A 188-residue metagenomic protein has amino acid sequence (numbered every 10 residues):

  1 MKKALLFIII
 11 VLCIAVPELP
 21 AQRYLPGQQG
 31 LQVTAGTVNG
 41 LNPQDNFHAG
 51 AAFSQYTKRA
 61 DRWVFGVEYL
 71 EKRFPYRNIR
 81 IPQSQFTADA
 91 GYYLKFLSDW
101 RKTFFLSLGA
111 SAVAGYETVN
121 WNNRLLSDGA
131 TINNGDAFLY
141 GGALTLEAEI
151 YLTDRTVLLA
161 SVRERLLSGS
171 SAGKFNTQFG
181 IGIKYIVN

Functional and structural regions predicted by a protein language model:
M1-P26, N188: Cleavable N-terminal export/targeting peptides
A21-G66, K72, K184-N188: Short glycine/proline- and aromatic-enriched beta-strand/turn motifs that initiate or cap beta-hairpins
G27-Q29, P43-A49, P82-A88, F104 (+2 more regions): Residues that define the transmembrane beta-barrel architecture of outer-membrane proteins
G30, R62, F105-S107, Y151 (+1 more regions): Membrane-spanning beta-strand positions in outer-membrane beta-barrel proteins
V33-A35, A51-Q55, A88-F96, A110-A114 (+3 more regions): Residues on the lipid-exposed face of transmembrane beta-strands in outer-membrane beta-barrel proteins
G36-N39, F74-I81, D128-N134, L166-S170: Extracellular loop and loop/strand-boundary signature of outer-membrane beta-barrel proteins
S54-S127, Y185-N188: Gram-negative (and chloroplast) outer-membrane scaffold detector with strong preference for beta-barrel transmembrane
L70-K72, E147-N188: Predominantly the C-terminal beta-signal and adjacent terminal strand-loop region of outer-membrane beta-barrel
